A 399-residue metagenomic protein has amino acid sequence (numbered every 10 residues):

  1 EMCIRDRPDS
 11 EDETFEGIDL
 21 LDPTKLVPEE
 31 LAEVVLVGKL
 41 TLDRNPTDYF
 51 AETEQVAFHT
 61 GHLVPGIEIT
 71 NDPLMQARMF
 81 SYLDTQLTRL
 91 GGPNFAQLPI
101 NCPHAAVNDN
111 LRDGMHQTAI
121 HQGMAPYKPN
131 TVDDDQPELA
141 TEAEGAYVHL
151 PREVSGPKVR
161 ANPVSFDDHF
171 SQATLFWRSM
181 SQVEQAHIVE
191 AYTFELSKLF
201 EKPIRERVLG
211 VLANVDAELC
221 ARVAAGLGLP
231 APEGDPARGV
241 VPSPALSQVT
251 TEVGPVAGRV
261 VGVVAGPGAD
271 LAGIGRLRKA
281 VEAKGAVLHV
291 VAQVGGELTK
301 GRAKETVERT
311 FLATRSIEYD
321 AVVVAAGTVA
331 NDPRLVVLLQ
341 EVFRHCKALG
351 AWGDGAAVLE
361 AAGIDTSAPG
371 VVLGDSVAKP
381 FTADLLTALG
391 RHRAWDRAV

Functional and structural regions predicted by a protein language model:
M2-I4: Short, small-residue-biased leader/transition segments that mark boundaries at the very start of proteins
D6-G254: Charged, compositionally biased interaction regions
N45, D354-G355: Short, loop-centered acidic/histidine patches that primarily coordinate divalent metals
P163, Q182, A186, E190-R344 (+1 more regions): Extended, subdomain-level signal for the structured scaffold at the beginning of enzyme domains
H345-W352: ADP-ribose/adenylate-binding Rossmann-like module
